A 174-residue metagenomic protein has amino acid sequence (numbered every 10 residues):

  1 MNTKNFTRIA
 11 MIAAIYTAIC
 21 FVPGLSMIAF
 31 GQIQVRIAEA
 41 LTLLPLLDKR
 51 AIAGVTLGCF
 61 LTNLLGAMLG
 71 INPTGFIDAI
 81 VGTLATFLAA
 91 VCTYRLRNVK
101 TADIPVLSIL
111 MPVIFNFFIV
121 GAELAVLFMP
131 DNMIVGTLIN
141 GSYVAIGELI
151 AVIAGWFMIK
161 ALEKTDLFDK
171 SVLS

Functional and structural regions predicted by a protein language model:
M1-R50: Hydrophobic transmembrane alpha-helices
K4, L44-T56, R95-P105: Membrane-helix interface "capping/anchor" motifs
Y16, V55-N63: Small-polar-interrupted transmembrane alpha-helices in polytopic inner-membrane proteins
F21-Q32, A40, F60-S174: Membrane-embedded alpha-helical hairpins and interfacial helices in multi-pass inner-membrane proteins
